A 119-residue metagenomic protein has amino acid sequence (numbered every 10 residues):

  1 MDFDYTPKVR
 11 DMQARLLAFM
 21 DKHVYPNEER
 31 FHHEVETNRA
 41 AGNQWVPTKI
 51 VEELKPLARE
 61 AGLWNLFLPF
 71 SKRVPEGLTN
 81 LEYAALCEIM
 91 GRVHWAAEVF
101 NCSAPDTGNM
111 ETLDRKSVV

Functional and structural regions predicted by a protein language model:
M1-S103: Amphipathic, small/basic residue-rich leader segments at the start of a protein or domain
D2-D4, M110-R115: Short, well-ordered beta-strand elements within core beta-sheets of diverse protein domains
S103-M110: Short, conserved phosphate-binding/catalytic loop or strand-edge motifs used in phosphoryl-/nucleotidyl-transfer
V118-V119: Conserved small/polar residues in nucleotide/adenosyl-binding loops
